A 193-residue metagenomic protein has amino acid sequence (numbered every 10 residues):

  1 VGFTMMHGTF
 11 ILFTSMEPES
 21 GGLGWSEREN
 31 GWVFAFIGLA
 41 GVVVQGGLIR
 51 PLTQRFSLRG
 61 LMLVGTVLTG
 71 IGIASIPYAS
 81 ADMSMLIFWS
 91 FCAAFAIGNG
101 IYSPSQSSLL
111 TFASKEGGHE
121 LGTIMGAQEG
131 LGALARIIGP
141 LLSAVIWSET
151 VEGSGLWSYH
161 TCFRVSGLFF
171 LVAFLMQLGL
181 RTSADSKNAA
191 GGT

Functional and structural regions predicted by a protein language model:
G8-N30: Short amphipathic helix-loop junctions that connect adjacent transmembrane helices in Major Facilitator Superfamily/SLC
S26, V145-F170: A membrane-interface helix-boundary motif in multi-pass transporters
V43-L58, W147: Helix-to-loop junctions at the C-terminal end of transmembrane segments in multipass secondary transporters
V67-D82: C-terminal ends and interior cores of transmembrane alpha-helices in multi-pass membrane transporters/permeases
I76, S80, R164-T193: Multi-pass alpha-helical transporter architecture, strongest for 12-TM Major Facilitator/SLC carriers used
S84-Y102: Hydrophobic core of transmembrane alpha-helices in multi-pass small-molecule transporters, especially MFS/SLC-type
G100-G117: Intracellular juxtamembrane helix-capping segments at the cytosolic ends of symmetry-related transmembrane helices
H119-V151: A late C-terminal transmembrane helix in Major Facilitator Superfamily
